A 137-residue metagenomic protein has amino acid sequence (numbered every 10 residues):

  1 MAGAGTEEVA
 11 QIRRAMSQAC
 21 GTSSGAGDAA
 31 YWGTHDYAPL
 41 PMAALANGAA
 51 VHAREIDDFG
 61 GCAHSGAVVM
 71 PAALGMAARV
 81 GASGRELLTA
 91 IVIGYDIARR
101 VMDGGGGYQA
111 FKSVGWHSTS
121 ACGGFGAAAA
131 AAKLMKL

Functional and structural regions predicted by a protein language model:
M1-L137: N-terminal core-entry segment
